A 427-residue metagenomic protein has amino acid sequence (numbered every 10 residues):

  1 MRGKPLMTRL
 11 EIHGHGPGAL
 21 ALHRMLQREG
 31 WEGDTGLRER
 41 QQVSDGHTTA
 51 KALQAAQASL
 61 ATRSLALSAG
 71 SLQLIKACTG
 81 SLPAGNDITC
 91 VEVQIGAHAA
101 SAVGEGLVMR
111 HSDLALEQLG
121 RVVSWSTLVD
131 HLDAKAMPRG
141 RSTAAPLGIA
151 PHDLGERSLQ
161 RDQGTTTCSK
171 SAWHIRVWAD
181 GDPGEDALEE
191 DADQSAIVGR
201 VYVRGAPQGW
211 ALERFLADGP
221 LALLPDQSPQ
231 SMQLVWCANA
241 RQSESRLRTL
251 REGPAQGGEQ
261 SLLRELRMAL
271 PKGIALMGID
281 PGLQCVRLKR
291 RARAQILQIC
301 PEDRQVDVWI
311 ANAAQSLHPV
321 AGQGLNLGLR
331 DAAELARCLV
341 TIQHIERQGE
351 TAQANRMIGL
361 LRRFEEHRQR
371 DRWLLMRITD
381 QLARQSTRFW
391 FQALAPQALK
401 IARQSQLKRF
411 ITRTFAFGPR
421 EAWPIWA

Functional and structural regions predicted by a protein language model:
R2-T89: Glycine-rich FAD cofactor-binding loop and adjacent beta-loop-alpha segment at the N-terminus of flavoprotein
G3-P5, G70-R200: Conserved N-terminal helical subregion
L10, T35, H174-R176, V308: Hydrophobic "anchor" residues on beta-strands that sit immediately upstream of conserved functional sites
Q42-A58, A100-G104, M137-K170, Q242-G257 (+1 more regions): Intrinsically disordered, low-complexity terminal tails and inter-domain linkers enriched for S/T/G/P/D/E
A172-C285: Conserved FAD-binding catalytic core of PHBH/FMO-like flavoproteins
Q242-R347, T351-R356: FAD/FMN-dependent oxidoreductases across multiple families
R337-A427: C-terminal helical "tail/cap" subdomain of flavin- and related membrane-associated enzymes
